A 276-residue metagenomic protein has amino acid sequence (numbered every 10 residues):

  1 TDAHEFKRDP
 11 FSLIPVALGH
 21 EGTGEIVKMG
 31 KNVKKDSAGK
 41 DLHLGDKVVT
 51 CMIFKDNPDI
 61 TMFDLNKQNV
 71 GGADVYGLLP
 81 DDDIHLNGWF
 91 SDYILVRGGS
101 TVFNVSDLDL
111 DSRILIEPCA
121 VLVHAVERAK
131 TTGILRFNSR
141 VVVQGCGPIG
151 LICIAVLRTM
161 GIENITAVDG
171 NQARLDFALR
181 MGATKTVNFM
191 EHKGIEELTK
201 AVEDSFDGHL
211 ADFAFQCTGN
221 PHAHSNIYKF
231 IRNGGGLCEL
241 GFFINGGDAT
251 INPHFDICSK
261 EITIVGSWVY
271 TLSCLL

Functional and structural regions predicted by a protein language model:
K7-D59, S106-L108: Glycine-rich beta-strand-centered segment in the early N-terminal region that forms part of a ligand/cofactor-binding
D36, F54-Q144: NAD(P)H dinucleotide-binding glycine-rich loop of Rossmann-like/cofactor-binding domains, especially the beta1-alpha1
K47, R140, G235-L237, T263: Short glycine-centered segments of the SAM/dcSAM-binding site in methyltransferase folds
V143-C146, R158-N226, G246: Adenosine-nucleotide cofactor-binding segment
G150-L151: N-terminal Rossmann-fold NAD(P) dinucleotide-binding loop
I195-G208, N245-L276: C-terminal substrate-binding/catalytic core of Rossmann-like NAD(P)-dependent dehydrogenases/reductases
I231-N233: Helix-to-beta-strand junctions that scaffold the AdoMet/dcAdoMet cofactor pocket in Class I SAM-dependent enzymes
L240-G241: Acidic carboxylate diad motif detector
